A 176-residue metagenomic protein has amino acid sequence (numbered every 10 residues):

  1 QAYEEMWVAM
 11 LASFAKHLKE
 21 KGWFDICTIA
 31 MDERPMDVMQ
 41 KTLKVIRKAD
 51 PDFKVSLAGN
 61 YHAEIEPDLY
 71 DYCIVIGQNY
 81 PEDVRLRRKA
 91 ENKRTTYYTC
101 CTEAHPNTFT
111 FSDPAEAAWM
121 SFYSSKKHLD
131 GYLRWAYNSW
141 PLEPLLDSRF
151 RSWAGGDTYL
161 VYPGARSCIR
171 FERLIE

Functional and structural regions predicted by a protein language model:
Q1-L146: Catalytic-core regions of glycoside hydrolase
S139, P144-E176: Predominantly late transmembrane helices and immediately cytosolic-facing juxtamembrane segments
